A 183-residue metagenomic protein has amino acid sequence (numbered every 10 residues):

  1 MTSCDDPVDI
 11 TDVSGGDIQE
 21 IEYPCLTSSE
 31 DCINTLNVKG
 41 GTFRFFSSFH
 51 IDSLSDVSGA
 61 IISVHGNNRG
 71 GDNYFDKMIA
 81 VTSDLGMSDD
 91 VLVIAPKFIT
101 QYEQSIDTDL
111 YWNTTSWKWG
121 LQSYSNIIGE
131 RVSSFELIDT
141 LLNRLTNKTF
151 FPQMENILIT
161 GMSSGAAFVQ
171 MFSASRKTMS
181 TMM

Functional and structural regions predicted by a protein language model:
C4-A60, N68-A95, I99, W112 (+4 more regions): A domain-start/cap signature at the N-terminus of enzymes
Q104-T108: N-terminal accessory alpha/beta regions
